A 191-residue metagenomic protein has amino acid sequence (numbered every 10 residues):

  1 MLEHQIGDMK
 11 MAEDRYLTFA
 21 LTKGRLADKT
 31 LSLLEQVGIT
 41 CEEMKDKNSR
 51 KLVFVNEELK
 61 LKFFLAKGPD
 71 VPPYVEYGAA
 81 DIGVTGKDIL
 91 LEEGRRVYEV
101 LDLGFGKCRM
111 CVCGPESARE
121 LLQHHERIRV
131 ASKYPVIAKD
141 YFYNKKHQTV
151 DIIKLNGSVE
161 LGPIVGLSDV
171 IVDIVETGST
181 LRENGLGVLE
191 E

Functional and structural regions predicted by a protein language model:
L2-E191: Domain-level signature for soluble enzymes in the chorismate/prephenate branch of the shikimate pathway
